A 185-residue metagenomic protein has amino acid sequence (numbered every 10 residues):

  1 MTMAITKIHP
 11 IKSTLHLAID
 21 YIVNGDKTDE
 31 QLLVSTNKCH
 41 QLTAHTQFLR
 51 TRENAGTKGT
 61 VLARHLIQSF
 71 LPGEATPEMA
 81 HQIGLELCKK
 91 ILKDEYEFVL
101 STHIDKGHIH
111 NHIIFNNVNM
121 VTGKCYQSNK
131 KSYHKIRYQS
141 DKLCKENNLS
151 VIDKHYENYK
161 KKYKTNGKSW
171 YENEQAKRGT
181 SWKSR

Functional and structural regions predicted by a protein language model:
M1-R185: N-terminal nicking endonuclease/strand-transfer module with a His-rich metal-binding environment and a catalytic Tyr
